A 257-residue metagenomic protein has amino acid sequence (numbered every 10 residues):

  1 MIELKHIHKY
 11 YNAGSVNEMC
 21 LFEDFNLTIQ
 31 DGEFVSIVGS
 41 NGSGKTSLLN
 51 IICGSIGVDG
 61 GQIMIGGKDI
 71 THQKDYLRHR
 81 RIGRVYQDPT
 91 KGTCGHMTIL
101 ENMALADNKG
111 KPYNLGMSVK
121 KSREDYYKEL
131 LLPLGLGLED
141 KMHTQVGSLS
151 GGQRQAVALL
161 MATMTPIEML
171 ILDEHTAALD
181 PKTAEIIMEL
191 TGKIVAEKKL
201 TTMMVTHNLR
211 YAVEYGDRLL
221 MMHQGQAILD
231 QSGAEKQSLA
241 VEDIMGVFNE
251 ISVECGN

Functional and structural regions predicted by a protein language model:
M1, Y10-D24, K74: A short, flexible loop at the N-terminus of ABC-type nucleotide-binding domains that lies
V38-S40: The feature captures the beta-strand-to-loop junction immediately N-terminal to the Walker
C53: Helix-to-loop junction immediately C-terminal to a conserved catalytic motif
G61-D69, Q231: Conserved ABC transporter NBD signature motif
D69-G83, K91, Y113-N114, K120 (+1 more regions): ABC ATPase NBD coupling module
E174-H175: Walker B catalytic motif
T206-H207: H-loop/switch region of ABC-family ATPase nucleotide-binding domains
Q226-N249: Conserved beta-strand-loop-alpha-helix hinge in the C-terminal portion of ABC ATPase nucleotide-binding domains
